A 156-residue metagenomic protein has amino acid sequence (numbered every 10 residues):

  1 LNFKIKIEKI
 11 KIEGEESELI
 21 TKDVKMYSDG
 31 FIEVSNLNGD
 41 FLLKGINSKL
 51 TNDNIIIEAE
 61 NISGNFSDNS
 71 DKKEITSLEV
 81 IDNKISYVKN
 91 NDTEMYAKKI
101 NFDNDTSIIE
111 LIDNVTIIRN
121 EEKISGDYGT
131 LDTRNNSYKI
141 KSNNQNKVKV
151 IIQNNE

Functional and structural regions predicted by a protein language model:
L1-E156: Mature-chain termini and adjacent capping regions
